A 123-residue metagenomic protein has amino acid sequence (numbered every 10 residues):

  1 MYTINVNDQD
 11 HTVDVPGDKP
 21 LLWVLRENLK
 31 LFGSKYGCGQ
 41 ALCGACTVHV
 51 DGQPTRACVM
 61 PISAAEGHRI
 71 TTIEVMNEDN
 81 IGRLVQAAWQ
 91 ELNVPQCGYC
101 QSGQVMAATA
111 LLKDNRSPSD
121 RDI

Functional and structural regions predicted by a protein language model:
M1-I123: Signature of N-terminal electron-transfer/Fe-S-associated modules in redox systems
